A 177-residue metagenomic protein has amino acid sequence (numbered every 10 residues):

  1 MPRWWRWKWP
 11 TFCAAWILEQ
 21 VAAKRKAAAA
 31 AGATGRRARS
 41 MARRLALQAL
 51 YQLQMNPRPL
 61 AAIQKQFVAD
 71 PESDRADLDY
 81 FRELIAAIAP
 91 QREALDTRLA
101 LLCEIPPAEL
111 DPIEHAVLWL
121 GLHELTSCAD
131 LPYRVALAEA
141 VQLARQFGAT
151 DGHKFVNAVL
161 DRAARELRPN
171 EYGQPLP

Functional and structural regions predicted by a protein language model:
P2-Q146, T150-P177: N-terminal interaction/assembly modules
